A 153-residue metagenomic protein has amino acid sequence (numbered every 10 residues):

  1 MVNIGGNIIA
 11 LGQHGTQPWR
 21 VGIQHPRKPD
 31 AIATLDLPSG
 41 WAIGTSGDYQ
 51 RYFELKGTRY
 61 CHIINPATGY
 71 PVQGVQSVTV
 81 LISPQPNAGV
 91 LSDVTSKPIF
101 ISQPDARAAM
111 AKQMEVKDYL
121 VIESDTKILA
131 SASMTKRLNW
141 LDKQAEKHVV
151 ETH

Functional and structural regions predicted by a protein language model:
M1-H153: Mature catalytic core of soluble alpha/beta enzymes
